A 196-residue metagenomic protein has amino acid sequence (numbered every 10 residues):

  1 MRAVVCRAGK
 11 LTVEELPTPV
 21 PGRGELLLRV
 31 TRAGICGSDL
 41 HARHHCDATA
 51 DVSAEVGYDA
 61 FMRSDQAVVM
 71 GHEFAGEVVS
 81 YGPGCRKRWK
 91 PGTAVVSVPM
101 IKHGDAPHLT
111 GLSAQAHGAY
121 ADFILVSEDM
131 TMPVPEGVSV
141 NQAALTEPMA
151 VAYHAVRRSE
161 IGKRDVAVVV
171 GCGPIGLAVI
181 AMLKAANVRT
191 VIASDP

Functional and structural regions predicted by a protein language model:
R2, E25-L27, D165-V166, T190: Residues that mark the start of a beta-strand
A3, V13-E15, A75-E77, F123-L125 (+1 more regions): Conserved hydrophobic/aromatic beta-strand scaffold that supports enzyme active sites
P19-A33, A48-I101, P135-G137: Glycine-rich beta-strand-centered segment in the early N-terminal region that forms part of a ligand/cofactor-binding
H41-T49: Short Gly/aromatic-enriched secondary-structure transition segments
E73, T93-A94, F123, V166 (+1 more regions): Residue-level marker of beta-strand positions
K102-T110: Short, Lys/Arg- and Gly-enriched loop/turn segments at beta-strand edges
Q115-S127: A structural motif shared across PLP-dependent enzymes of the aminotransferase-like
V138-P196: Mid-domain Rossmann-like dinucleotide-binding core that forms the NAD(H)/NADP(H) cofactor-binding site
